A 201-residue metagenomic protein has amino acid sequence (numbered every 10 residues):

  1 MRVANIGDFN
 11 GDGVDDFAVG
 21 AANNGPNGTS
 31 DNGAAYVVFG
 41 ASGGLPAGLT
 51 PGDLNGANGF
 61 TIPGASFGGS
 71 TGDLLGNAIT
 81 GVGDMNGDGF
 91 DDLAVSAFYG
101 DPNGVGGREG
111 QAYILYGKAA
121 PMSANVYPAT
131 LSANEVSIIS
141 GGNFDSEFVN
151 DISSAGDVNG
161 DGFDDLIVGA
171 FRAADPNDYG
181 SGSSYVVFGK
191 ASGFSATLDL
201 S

Functional and structural regions predicted by a protein language model:
M1-S201: Conserved beta-strand/short-helix segments that make up beta-rich extracellular adhesion/recognition modules
